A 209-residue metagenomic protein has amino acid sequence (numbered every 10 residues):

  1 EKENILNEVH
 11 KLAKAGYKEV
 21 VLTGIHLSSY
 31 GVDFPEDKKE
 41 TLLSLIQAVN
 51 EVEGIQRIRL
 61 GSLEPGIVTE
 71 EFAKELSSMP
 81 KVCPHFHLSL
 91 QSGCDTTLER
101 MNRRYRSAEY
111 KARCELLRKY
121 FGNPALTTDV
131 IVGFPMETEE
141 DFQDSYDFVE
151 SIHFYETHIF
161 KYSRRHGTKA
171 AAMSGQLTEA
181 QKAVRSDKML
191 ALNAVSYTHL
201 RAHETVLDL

Functional and structural regions predicted by a protein language model:
E1-V21: Conserved alpha-helical substructure of the radical SAM core
K14-E139: Conserved SAM/AdoMet-binding glycine-rich loop
P84, T96-R201: A structural motif corresponding to the C-terminal lobe/cap of the Radical SAM core domain
H199-A202, V206-L209: Single conserved hydrophobic/aromatic residue that forms the stacking wall/gate of nucleotide- or nucleobase-binding
